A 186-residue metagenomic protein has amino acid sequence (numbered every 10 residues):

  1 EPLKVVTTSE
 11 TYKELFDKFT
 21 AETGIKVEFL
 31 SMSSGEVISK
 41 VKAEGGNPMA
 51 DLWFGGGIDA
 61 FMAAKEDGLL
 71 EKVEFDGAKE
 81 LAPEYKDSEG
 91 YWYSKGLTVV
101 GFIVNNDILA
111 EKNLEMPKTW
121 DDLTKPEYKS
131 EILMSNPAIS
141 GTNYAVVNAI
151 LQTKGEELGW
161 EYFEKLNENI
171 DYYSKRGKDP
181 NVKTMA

Functional and structural regions predicted by a protein language model:
E1-D17, L30: Extracytoplasmic "Venus flytrap"
E1-K4, K26-V27, M49-D51: Short active-site oxyanion
V6, E10-K13, G35-E36, P48-A186: Extracytoplasmic ligand-binding site segments that recognize negatively charged/polar headgroups
L15-I25: The catalytic Nudix box helix
A21, A43, Q152: Short, well-ordered alpha-helices that flank and scaffold nucleotide-derived cofactor binding pockets
K26-E36: A short beta-strand-loop structural module common to alpha/beta enzyme folds
S39-G46: Short, well-structured alpha-helical segments in soluble
